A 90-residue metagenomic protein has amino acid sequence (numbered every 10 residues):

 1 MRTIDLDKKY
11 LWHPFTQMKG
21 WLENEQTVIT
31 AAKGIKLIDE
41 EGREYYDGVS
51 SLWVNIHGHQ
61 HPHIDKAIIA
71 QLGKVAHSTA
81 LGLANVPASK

Functional and structural regions predicted by a protein language model:
M1-A31, S50, V75: Active-site-adjacent loop/helix segments that line or gate small-molecule/cofactor pockets in enzymes
T3-D5, A31-D39, I56-H63, N85-P87: Short, functional N-terminal and low-complexity linear motifs
K19, E23, L37, Y45 (+1 more regions): Residues in flexible loops and secondary-structure boundaries
Q26-G48: Active-site and channel-lining beta-strand-loop segments that bind or position nucleotide-derived/phosphorylated
E44-K90: Glycine-rich loop-to-alpha-helix module at the N-terminal edge of alpha/beta enzyme cores
